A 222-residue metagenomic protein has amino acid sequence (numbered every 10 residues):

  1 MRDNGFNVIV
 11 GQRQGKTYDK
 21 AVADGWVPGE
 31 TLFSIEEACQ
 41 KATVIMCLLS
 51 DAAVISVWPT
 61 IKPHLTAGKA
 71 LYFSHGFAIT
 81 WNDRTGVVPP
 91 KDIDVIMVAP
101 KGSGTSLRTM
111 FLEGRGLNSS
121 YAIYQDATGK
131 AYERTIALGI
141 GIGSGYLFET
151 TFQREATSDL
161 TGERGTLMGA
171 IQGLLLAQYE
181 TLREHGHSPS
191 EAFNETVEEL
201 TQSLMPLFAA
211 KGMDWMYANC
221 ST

Functional and structural regions predicted by a protein language model:
M1, K16-D19, V54-V57, T105-L107: Short glycine/serine/threonine-rich phosphate/pyrophosphate-binding segments that cradle anionic phosphate groups
M1-G29: NAD(P)+-binding Rossmann beta1-loop-alpha1 motif at the extreme N-terminus of oxidoreductases
R2, D19-V22, I136, I140 (+1 more regions): Class I S-adenosyl-L-methionine
N7, V27, V44, G145 (+1 more regions): Residue-level detector of anion-binding/catalytic polar loops
R13, D24-T80, V88-S103: Rossmann-like NAD(P)-binding element
Y18, A38, V54, P189-F193: Small-residue helix-packing motif on alpha-helices
Y72-R164: Rossmann-fold dinucleotide-binding core
G141, L147-T222: Helical "substrate-binding/catalytic lid" subdomain of Rossmann-like NAD(P)-dependent dehydrogenases/reductases
